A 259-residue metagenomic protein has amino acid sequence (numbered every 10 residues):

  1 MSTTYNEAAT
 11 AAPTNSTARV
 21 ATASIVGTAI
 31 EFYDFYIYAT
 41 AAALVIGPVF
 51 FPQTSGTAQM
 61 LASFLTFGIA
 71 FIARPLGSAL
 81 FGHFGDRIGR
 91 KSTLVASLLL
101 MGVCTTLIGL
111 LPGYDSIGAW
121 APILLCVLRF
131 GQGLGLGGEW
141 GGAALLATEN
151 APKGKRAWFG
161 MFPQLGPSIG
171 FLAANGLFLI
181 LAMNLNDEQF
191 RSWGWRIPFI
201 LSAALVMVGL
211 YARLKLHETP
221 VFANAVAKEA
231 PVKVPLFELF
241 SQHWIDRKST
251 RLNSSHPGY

Functional and structural regions predicted by a protein language model:
A42-R74: Extracellular/periplasmic helix-loop-helix junction of adjacent transmembrane segments in MFS-like secondary
P52, L99-G118: C-terminal ends and interior cores of transmembrane alpha-helices in multi-pass membrane transporters/permeases
F64-H83, G102-C104: Central cavity-lining transmembrane alpha-helices of secondary-active solute carriers, predominantly the Major
I117-G137: Hydrophobic core of transmembrane alpha-helices in multi-pass small-molecule transporters, especially MFS/SLC-type
W158-A182: Glycine-rich segments within core transmembrane alpha-helices of 12-TM secondary carriers
L214-V234: Flexible cytoplasmic inter-helical loops of multi-pass small-molecule transporters
L252-Y259: Single conserved hydrophobic/aromatic residue that forms the stacking wall/gate of nucleotide- or nucleobase-binding
